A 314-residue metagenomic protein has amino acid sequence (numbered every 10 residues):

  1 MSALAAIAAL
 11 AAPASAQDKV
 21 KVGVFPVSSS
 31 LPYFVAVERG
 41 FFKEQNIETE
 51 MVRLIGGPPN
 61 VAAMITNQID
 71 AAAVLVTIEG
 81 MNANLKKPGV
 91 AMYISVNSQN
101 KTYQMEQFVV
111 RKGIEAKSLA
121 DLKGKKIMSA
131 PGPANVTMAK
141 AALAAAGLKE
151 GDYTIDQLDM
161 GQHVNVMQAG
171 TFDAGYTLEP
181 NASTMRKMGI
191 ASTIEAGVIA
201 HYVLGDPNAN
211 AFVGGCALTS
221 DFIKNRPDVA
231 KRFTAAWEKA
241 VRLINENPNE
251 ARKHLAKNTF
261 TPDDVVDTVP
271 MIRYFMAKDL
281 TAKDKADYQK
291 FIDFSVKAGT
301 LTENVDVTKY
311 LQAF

Functional and structural regions predicted by a protein language model:
S2-A9: Bacterial N-terminal signal peptides
L10-A16: Sec/Tat signal peptide C-region and signal peptidase I cleavage site
D18-K149, T154-D159, V166, D173-E179 (+1 more regions): Short, glycine-/small- and polar/acidic-enriched structural segments that line small-molecule recognition paths
E44, N100-K101, V198-A209, Y274-D284: Short, solvent-exposed loop/beta-turn-alpha elements that line the ligand-binding surface or hinge of extracytoplasmic
M51-R53, G189, G214, F260: N-terminal secretory/targeting leader peptides
V76-I78, K87, Q162-L255: Pocket-lining segment of extracytoplasmic ligand-binding domains
I223-T300: Secondary-structure end/capping motifs
I292-F314: C-terminal solvent-exposed extensions
